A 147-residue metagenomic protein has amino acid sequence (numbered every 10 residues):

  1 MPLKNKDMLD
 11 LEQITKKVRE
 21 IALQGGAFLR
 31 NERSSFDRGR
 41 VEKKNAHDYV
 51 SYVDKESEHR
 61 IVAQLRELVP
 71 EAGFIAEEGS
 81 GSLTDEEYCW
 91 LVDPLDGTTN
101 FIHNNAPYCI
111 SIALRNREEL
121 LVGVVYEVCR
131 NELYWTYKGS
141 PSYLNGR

Functional and structural regions predicted by a protein language model:
P2-L95: N-terminal subdomain of lithium-sensitive/metallo-dependent phosphomonoesterases centered on the IMPase/IPPase/PAP
T84-Y143: DPxDG-like acidic metal-binding loop motif
R147: Conserved beta-loop-beta connector loops within the AMP-binding
